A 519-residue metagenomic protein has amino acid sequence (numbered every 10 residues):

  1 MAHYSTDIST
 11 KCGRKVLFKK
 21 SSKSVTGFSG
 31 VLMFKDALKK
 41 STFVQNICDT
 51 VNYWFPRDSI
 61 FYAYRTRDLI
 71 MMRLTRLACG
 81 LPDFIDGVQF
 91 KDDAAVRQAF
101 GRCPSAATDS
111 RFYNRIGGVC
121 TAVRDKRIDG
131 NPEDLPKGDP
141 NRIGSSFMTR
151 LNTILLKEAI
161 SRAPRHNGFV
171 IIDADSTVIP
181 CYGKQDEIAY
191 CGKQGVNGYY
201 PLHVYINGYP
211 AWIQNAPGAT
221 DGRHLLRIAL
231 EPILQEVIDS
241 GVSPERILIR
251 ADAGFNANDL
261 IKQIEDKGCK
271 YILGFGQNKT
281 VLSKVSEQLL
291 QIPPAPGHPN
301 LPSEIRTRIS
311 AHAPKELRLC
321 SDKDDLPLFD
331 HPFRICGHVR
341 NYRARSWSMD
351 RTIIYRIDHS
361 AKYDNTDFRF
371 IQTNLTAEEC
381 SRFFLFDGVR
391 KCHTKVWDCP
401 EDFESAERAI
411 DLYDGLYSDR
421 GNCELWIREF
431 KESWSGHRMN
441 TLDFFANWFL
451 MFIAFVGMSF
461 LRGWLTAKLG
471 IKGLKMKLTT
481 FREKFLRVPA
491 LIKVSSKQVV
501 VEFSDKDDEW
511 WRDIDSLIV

Functional and structural regions predicted by a protein language model:
M1-V196, P201-A219, L226-V242, K267 (+2 more regions): Dynamic "connector" segments at or just before major functional cores
H3, D7-C12, K270-G276, T280-C423 (+2 more regions): An anionic, glycine-rich sequence signature occurring as long contiguous blocks
S29-L32, R67, P82, P104-T108 (+14 more regions): Generic recognition of stable, solvent-exposed alpha-helical segments in well-folded globular domains
A37, M72-R73, G87, P104-S105 (+10 more regions): Short, conserved catalytic/metal-binding motifs centered on acidic residues
V51-F61, E407-Y417, S433-F449, L465-K477 (+1 more regions): Short, solvent-exposed helix-loop connector elements
V88-F90, V242, I247, K468-L478: Short, glycine/acidic-rich hinge or "gate" loops at secondary-structure transitions that mediate conformational
D221-T280: Domain-level cores of phosphate- or acyl-group-handling catalytic modules
T376, Y417-N422, R428-M439, A454-L469 (+2 more regions): Hydrophobic alpha-helix feature that most strongly marks membrane-spanning transmembrane helices and their immediate
